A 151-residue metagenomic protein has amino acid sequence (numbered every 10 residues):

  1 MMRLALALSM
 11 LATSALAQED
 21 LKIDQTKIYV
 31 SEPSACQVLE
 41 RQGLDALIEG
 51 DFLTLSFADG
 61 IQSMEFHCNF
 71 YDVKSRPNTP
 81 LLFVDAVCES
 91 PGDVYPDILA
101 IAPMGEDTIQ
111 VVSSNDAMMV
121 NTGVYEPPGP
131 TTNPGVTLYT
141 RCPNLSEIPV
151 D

Functional and structural regions predicted by a protein language model:
M1-L8: Sec-dependent signal peptide recognition, specifically the positively charged N-region followed immediately by
A12-S14: N-terminal signal peptide c-region/cleavage motif recognized by signal peptidases
E19-D20, T26, V30-D59, S63 (+1 more regions): Short, solvent-exposed loop/hinge segments that bridge or flank secondary-structure elements
A35-L39, H67-N69, V87-E89, R141-P143: Sequence contexts marking disulfide-bonded cysteines in secreted/extracellular proteins
Q42-I48, S75-L81, Y95-L99, N133-P134 (+1 more regions): Extracellular/mature segments of secreted proteins
D59-E106: Contiguous, well-ordered beta-strand patches that form the walls/edges of small beta-barrel/beta-sandwich domains
D97-V124: Helix-rich interaction surfaces within compact, conserved domain-sized segments that mediate assembly or partner
N115-D151: Edge beta-strand at a domain terminus
